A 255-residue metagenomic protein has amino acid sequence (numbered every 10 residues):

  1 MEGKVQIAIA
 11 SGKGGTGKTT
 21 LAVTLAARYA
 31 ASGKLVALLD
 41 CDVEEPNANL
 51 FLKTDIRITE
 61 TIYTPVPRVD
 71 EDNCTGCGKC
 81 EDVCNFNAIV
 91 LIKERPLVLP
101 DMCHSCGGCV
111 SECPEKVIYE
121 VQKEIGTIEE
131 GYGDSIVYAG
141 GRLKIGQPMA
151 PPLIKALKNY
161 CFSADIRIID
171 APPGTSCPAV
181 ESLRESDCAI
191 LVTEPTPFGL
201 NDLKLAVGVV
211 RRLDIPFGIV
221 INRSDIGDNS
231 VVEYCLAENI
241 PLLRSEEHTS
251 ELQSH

Functional and structural regions predicted by a protein language model:
E2-A30, V36: Walker A (P-loop) phosphate-binding motif
K34-N49, V121-T127: Short beta-strand-centered segment that lines the nucleotide-binding/catalytic pocket of NTP-utilizing
C41-D42, G140-A179: Switch II (G3) loop of P-loop NTPases
K53-E71: N-terminal glycine-rich dinucleotide-binding loop that anchors FAD/FMN and/or NAD(P) in oxidoreductases
K79-L97, G108-E124: Iron-sulfur cluster-binding cysteine motifs and their immediate structural context in ferredoxin-like electron-transfer
S176-F198, L203: Inter-motif core of Ras-like GTPase G domains
V207-S250: C-terminal lobe/tail of nucleotide-utilizing enzymes
E251-H255: Short "domain-exit" segments at the C-terminal end of structured domains
